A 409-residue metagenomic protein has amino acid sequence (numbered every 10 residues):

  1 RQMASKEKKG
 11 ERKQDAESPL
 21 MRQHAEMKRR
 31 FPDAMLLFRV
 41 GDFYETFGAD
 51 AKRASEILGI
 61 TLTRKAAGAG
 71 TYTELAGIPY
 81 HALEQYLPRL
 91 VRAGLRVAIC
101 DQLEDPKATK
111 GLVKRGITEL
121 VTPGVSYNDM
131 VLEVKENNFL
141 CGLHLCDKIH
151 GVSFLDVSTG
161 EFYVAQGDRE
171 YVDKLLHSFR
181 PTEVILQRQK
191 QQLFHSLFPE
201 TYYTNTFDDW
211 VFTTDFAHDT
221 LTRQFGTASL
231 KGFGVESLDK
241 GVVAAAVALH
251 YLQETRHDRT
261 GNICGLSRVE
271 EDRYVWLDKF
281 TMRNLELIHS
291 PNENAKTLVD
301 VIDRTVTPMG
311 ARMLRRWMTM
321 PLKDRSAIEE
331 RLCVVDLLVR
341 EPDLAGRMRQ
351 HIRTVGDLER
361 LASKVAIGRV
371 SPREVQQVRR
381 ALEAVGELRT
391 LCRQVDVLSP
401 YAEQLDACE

Functional and structural regions predicted by a protein language model:
R1-L337, G346, Q350-R353, D357-A366 (+1 more regions): Charged catalytic and DNA/RNA-contacting regions of genome-maintenance and nucleic-acid-processing enzymes
E341-P342: Short intracellular "coupling" helices and adjacent cytoplasmic loop segments at the cytosolic face of multi-pass
